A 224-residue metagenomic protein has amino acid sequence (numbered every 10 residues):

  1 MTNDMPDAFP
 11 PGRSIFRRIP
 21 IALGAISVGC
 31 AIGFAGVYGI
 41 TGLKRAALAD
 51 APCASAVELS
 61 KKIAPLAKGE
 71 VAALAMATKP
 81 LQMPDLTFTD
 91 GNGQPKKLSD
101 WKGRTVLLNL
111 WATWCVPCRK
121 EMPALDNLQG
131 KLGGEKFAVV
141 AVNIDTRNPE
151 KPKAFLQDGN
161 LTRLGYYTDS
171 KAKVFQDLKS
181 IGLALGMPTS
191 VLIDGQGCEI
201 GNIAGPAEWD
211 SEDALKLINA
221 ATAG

Functional and structural regions predicted by a protein language model:
M1-Q82: N-terminal targeting signals for export/organelle localization
A75-P80, D85-V106: A short beta-strand-turn-helix
W101-R104, G134, L161-R163: Active-site acidic short loop of glycosyltransferases
K102, L110-N127: Conserved redox-active cysteine motifs that mediate thiol-disulfide chemistry, especially di-cysteine Cys-X(1-2)-Cys
T105-V106, F137, P188: Alpha/beta-hydrolase fold active-site loops
R119-N160, S170-L178, K216: Structural microenvironment flanking redox-active thiols in thiol-disulfide oxidoreductases
D158-R163, D169-A220: Thiol/disulfide oxidoreductase modules built on the thioredoxin-like
T222-G224: Short, solvent-exposed mixed-charge patches
